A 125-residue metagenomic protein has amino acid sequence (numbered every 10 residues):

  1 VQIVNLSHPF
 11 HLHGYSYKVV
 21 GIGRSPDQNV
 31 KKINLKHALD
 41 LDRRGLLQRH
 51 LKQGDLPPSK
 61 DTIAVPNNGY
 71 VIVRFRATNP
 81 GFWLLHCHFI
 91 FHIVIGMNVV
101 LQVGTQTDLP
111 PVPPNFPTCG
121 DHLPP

Functional and structural regions predicted by a protein language model:
V1-P125: Active-site pocket scaffolds in enzymes
